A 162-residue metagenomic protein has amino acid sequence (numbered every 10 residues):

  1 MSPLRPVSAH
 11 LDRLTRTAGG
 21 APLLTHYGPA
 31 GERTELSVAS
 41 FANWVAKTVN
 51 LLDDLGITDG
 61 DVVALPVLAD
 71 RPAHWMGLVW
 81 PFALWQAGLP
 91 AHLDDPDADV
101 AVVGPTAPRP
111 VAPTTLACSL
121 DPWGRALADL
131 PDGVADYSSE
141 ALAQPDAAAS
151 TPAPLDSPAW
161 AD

Functional and structural regions predicted by a protein language model:
M1-P3, A9-H10, F82-A159: Structural core segment of the AMP-binding/adenylate-forming
M1-V7, G28-G31, S40, A73-M76: Long terminal accessory regions outside catalytic cores
S2-L24: A short N-terminal helical cap/helix-turn-helix that marks the beginning of AMP-binding/adenylate-forming
T17, L55, P110-V111: Alpha-helix C-cap/termination motif
L24-I57, V67-D70, F82, L155-D162: Conserved AMP-binding/adenylate-forming core of the ANL superfamily
V49, D70-H92: A short helix-loop-beta submotif of the ANL/AMP-binding
V63: Gly/Thr-rich phosphate-binding loop signature of adenosyl cofactor/nucleotide-binding cores
